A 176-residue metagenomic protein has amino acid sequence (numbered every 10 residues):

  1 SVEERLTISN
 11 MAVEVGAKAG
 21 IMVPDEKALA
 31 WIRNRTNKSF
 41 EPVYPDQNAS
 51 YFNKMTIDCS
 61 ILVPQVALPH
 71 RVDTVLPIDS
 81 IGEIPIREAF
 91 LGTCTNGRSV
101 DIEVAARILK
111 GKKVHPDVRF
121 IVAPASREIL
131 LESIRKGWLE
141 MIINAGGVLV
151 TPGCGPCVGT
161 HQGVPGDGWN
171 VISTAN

Functional and structural regions predicted by a protein language model:
S1-N176: Fe-S-dependent hydro-lyases/dehydratases of central metabolism
